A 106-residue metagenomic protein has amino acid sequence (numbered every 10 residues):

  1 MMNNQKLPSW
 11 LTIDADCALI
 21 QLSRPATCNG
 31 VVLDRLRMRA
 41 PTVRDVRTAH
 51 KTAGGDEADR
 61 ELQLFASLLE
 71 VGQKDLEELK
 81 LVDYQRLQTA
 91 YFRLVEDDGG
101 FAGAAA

Functional and structural regions predicted by a protein language model:
M2-A106: Short, surface-exposed, charged amphipathic helix/loop patches that serve as local interaction elements
